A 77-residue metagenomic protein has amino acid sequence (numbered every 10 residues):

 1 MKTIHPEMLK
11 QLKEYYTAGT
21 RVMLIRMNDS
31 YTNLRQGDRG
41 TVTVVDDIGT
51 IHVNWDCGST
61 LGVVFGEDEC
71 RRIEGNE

Functional and structural regions predicted by a protein language model:
K2-K13, T17-E77: Basic/aromatic-rich interaction segments and small domains that mediate binding to polyanionic partners
